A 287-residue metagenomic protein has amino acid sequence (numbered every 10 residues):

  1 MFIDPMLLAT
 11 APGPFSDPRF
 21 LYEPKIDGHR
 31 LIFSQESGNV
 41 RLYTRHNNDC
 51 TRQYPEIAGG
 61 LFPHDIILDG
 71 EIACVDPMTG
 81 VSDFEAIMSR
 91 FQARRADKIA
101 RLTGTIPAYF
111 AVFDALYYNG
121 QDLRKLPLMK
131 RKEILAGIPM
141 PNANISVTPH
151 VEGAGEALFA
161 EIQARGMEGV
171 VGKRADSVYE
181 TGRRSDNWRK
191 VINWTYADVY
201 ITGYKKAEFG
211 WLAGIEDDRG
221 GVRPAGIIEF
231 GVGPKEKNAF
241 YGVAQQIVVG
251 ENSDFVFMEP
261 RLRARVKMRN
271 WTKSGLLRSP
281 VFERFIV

Functional and structural regions predicted by a protein language model:
M1-V287: Catalytic cores of nucleic-acid ligases and guanylyltransferases
